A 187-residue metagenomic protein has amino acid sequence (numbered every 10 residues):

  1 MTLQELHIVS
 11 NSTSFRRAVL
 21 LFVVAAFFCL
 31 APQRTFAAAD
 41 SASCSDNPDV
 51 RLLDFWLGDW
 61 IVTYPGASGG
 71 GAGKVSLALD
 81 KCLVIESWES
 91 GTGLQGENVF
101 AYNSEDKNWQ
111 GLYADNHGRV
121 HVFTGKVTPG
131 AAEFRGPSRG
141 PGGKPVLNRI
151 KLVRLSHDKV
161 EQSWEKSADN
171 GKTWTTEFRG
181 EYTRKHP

Functional and structural regions predicted by a protein language model:
M1-F15: N-terminal secretory signal peptides that target proteins for export/translocation
M1-Q4, L30, K159: Intrinsic low-complexity/disordered segments
E5-V9, P32, A38, N47: Intrinsically disordered, low-complexity peptide-like regions
V9-S10, A26-F27, S156: Helix-centric, low-specificity signal for extended rod-like, repetitive segments
V9-S12, L21-F22, A39: Intrinsically disordered, low-complexity segments enriched in polar/charged small residues
F15-R16, Q33, T183: Short, intrinsically disordered low-complexity segments
A18-A31: Bacterial N-terminal signal peptides
F36-P187: Hydrophobic small-molecule pocket/channel-lining residues, especially in calycin-type beta-barrels
